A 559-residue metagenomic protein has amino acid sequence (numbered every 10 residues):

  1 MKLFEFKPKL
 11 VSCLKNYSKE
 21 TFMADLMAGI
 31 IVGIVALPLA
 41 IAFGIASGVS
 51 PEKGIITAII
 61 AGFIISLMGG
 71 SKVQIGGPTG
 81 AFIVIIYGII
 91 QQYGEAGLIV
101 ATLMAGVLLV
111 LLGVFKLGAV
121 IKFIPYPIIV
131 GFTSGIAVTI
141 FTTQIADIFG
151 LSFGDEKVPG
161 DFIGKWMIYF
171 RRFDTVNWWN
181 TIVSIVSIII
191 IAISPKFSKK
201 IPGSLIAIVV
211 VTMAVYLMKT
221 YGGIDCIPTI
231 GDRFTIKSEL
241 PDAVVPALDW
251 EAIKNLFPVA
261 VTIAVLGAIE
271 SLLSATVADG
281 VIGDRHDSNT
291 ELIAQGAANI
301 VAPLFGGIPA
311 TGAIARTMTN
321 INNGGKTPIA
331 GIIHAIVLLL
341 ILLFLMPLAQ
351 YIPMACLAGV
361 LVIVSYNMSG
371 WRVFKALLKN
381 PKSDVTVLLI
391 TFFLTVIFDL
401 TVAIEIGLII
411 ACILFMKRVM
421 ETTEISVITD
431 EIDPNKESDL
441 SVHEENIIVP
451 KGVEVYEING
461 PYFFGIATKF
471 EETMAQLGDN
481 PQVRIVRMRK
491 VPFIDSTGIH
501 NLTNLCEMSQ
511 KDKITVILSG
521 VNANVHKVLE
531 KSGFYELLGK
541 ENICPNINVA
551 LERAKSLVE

Functional and structural regions predicted by a protein language model:
M1-P434, K513, G533: Transmembrane helical cores of multi-pass ion-transport proteins
A28, I188, A192, T468 (+3 more regions): Short, contiguous clusters of charged residues that form electrostatic/catalytic patches at enzyme active sites, used
G76, G131, R487, L518-S519 (+1 more regions): Active-site-adjacent beta-strand anchor residues
I86, W166, F470-M474, A550 (+1 more regions): Generic hydrophobic alpha-helical segments
G135, S152, Y462, A523-V525 (+1 more regions): Residue-level detector of flexible, active-site-proximal loop/helix-junction positions within diverse enzyme catalytic
I336, V525-H526, P545: Short secondary-structure capping/turn micro-motifs that flank functional sites
N367-L537, K555-E559: The feature marks cytosolic C-terminal regulatory regions of anion transporters and related permeases
L537-R553: Short acidic-hydrophobic, aromatic-tinged amphipathic segments that line or gate anion-handling sites
